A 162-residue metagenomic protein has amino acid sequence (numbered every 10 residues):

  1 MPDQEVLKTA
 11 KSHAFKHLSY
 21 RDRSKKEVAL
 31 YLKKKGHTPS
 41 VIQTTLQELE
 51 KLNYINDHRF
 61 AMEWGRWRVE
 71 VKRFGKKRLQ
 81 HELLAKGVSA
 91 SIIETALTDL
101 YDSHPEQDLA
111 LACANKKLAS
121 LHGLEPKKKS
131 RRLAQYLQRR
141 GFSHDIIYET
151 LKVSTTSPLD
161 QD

Functional and structural regions predicted by a protein language model:
M1-D162: An alpha-helical, amphipathic repeat domain used for nucleic-acid recognition, typified by the mTERF helical solenoid
